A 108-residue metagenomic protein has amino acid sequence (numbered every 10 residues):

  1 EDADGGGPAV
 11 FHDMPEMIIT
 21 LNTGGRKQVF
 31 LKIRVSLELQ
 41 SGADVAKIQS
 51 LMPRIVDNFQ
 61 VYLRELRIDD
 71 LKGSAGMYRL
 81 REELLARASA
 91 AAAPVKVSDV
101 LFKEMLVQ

Functional and structural regions predicted by a protein language model:
E1-Q108: Flexible, low-complexity charged segments
